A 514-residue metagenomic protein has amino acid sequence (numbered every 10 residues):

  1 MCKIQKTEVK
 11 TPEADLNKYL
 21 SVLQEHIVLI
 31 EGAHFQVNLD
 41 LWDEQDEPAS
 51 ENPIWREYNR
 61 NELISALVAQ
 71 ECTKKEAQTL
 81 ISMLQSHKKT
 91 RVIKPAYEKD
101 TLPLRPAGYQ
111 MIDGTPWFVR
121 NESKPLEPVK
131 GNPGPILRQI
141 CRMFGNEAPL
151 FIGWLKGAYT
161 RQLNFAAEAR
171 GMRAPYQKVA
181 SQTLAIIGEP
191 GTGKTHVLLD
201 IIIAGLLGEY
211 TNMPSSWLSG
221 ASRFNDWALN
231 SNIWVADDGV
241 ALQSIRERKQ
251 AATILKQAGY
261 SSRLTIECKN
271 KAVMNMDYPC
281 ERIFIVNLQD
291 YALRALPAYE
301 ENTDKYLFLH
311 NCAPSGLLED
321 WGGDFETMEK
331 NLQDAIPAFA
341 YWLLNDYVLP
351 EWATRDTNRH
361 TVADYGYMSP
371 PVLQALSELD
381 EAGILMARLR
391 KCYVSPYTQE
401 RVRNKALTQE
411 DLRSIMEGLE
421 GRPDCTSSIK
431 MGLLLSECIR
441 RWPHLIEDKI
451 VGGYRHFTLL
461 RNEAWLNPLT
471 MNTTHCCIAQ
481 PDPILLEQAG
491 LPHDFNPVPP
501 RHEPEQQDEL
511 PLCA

Functional and structural regions predicted by a protein language model:
M1-N146, L163-E168, D226-L229, D290-L293 (+5 more regions): N-terminal nucleic-acid engagement/recognition segments and initiation subdomains in replication, restriction
G108-A236, L307-H310, L343-L344, L412-R413: P-loop NTPase catalytic core of nucleic-acid-dependent motor ATPases
Q139, V197, I201, Q250-A258 (+4 more regions): Alpha-helical scaffold elements adjacent to nucleotide-binding pockets in ATP/GTP-utilizing enzyme cores
F224-L229, E267-V286: AAA+/SF3 P-loop NTPase mechanochemical coupling elements
V240-L242, N287-A292, C312-L318: Conserved nucleotide-binding/hydrolysis micro-motifs of P-loop NTPases
Q243-A251, R294-A295: Conserved ATPase-coupling elements of RecA-like P-loop NTPase cores
Q250-V273: Conserved catalytic/switch belt of AAA+ P-loop NTPases
N275-E281, A295-E378: Phosphate-sensing "switch" segment of ASCE/P-loop ATPases
